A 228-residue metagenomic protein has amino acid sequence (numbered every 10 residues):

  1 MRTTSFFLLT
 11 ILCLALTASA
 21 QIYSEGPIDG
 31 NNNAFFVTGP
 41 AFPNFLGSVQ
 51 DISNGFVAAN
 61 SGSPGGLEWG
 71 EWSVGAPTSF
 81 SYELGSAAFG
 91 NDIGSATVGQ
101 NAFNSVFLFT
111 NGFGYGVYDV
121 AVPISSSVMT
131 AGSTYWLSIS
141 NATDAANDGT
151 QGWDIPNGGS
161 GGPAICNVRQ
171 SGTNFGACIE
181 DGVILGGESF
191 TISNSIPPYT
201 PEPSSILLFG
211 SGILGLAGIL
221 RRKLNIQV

Functional and structural regions predicted by a protein language model:
M1-S24, F190-S211: Short, threonine-centered small-residue motifs that mark membrane-proximal processing/anchoring sites and TM-junction
S19-P40: Boundary/junction segments of secreted and surface-exposed precursor proteins
Y23, N33, I52-N54, G75-A76 (+1 more regions): PGST-rich, cysteine-poor low-complexity/disordered linker and tail segments that act as flexible spacers
V37-Q50, T110-Y115: Extracellular beta-rich ligand/substrate-recognition surface
L46-V57, V120: Short beta-strands within extracellular/lumenal beta-sheet-rich domains
A58-G66, P77: Extended extracellular/luminal ectodomain segments enriched in beta-structured repeat modules
S73-A164, V168-Q170: Aromatic- and Gly/Pro-enriched, solvent-exposed loop/edge beta-strand patches characteristic of beta-rich domains
A217-V228: C-terminal membrane-anchoring or membrane-association module
